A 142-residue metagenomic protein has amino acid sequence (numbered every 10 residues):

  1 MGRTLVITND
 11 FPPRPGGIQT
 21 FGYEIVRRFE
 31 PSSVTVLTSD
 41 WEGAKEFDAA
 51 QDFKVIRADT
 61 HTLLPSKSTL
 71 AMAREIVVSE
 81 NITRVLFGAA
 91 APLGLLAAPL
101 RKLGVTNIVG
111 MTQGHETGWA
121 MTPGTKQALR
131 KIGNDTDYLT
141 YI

Functional and structural regions predicted by a protein language model:
M1-P15: Nucleotide-activated donor-dependent transferases that construct or modify glycoconjugates
F11-P15, G22-P65: N-terminal strand-loop element at the rim of the active site of nucleotide-sugar-dependent glycosyltransferases
R14, L64, T106-P123, D135-Y138: A short, histidine- and acid-enriched strand-loop-helix "catalytic/donor-clamping" loop that lines the nucleotide-sugar
A71-E80: Short, well-structured alpha-helical segments in soluble
T83-R84, N107: Structural motif
F87-L93: Short His-centered aromatic/hydrophobic patch
Q127-I142: Active-site-proximal region of nucleotide-activated glycan assembly enzymes, centered on histidine/acidic-rich loops
